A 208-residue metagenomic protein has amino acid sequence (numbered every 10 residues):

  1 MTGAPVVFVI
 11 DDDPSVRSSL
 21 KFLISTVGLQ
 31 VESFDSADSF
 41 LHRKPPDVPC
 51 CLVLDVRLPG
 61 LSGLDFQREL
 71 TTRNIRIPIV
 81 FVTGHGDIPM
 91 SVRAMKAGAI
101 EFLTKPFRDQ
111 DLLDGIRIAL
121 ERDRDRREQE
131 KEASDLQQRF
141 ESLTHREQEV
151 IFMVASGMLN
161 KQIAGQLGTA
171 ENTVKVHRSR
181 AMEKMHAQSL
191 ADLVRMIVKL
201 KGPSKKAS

Functional and structural regions predicted by a protein language model:
S33-C51: Acidic, metal-coordinating helix/loop segments flanking the phosphotransfer/catalytic sites of two-component signaling
D35-S36, S62-D65: Acidic catalytic/metal-coordinating carboxylates
H42, L64-R76, R93: Short amphipathic alpha-helix used as the core "switch/output" element in two-component signaling
D55, T83: Active-site residues of response regulator receiver
D87-P89, L103, F107-R117, Q166: C-terminal output helix
L159-D192: Recognition helix of helix-turn-helix DNA-binding domains
M182-S208: Basic, Lys/Arg-enriched C-terminal extension of HTH/homeodomain DNA-binding domains
